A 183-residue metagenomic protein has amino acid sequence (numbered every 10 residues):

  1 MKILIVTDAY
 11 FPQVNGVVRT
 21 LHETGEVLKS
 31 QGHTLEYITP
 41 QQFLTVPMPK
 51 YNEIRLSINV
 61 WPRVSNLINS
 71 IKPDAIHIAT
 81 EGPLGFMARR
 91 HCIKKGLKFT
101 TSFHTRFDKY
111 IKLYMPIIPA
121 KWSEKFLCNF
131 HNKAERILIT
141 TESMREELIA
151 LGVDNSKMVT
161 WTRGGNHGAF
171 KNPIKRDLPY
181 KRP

Functional and structural regions predicted by a protein language model:
M1-L44: N-terminal subdomain of nucleotide-sugar transferases
I3, A75, C92-Y110, L138: Active-site proximal beta-strand in glycosyltransferases
Q41, S143, R163-G164: Carbohydrate-associated surface elements
P47-R90, K94, K121, K125: An amphipathic, basic-hydrophobic alpha-helix
P83-L84, S143-R145: Alpha-helix capping/helix-boundary segments
K98-T100, K109-N129, K171, K175: Nucleotide-sugar donor phosphate/pyrophosphate-binding loop at the beta->alpha transition of glycosyltransferases
A134-T141, V159: A short beta-strand/loop micro-motif in the catalytic core of glycosyltransferases that engages the nucleotide-sugar
I149, G165-P179: Acidic anion/phosphate-binding donor-loop and adjacent secondary structure in glycosyltransferase catalytic cores
